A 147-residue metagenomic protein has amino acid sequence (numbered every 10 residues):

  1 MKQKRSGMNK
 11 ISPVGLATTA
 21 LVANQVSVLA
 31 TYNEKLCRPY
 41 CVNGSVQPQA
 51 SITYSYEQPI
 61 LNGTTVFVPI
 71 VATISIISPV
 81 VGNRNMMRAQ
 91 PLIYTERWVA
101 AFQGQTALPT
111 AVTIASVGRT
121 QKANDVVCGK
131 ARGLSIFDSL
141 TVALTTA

Functional and structural regions predicted by a protein language model:
K2-A147: Mature extracytoplasmic or otherwise solvent-exposed domains
